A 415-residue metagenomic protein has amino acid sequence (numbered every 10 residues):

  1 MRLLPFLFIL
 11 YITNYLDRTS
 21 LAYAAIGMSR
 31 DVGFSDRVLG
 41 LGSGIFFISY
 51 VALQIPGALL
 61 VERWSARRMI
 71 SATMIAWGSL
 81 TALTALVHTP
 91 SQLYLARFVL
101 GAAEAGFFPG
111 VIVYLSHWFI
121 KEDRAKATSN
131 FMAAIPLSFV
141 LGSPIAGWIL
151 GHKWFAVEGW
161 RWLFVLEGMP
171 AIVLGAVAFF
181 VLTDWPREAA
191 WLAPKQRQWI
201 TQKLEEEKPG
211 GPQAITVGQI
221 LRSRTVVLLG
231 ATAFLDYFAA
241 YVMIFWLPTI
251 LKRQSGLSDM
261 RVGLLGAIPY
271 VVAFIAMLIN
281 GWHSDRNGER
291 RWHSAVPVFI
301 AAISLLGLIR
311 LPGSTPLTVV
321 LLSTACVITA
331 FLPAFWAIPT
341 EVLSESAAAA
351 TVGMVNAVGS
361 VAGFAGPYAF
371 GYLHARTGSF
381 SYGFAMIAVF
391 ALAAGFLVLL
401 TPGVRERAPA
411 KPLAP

Functional and structural regions predicted by a protein language model:
R2-D36, G142, M243-P248: Extracytoplasmic
L21-A22, G218-L278, L332, W336: Extracytoplasmic gate region of multi-pass secondary transporters
G33, S65, L86-Q92, A103 (+4 more regions): Helix-breaking motifs and short loop linkers at transmembrane-helix boundaries and internal kinks in secondary membrane
A52-S91: Conserved MFS/SLC helix-loop-helix module at the cytosolic interface between two early adjacent transmembrane helices
R63-M74, D285-V298: Cytoplasmic membrane-interface "Motif A"-like loop-to-helix N-cap segments of 12-TM Major Facilitator Superfamily
A96-A133: Cytoplasmic helix-loop-helix junction between adjacent transmembrane helices in 12-TM secondary transporters
K126-G147, P170-A171, N356-G366: Glycine-rich segments within core transmembrane alpha-helices of 12-TM secondary carriers
R290-I338: C-terminal transmembrane helical hairpin of 12-TM major facilitator-type secondary transporters
